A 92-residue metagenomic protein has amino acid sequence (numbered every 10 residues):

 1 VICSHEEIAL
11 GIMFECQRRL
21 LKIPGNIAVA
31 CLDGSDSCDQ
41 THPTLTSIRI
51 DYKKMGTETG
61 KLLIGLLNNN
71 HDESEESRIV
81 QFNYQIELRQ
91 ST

Functional and structural regions predicted by a protein language model:
I2-T92: Flexible loop/turn connectors
